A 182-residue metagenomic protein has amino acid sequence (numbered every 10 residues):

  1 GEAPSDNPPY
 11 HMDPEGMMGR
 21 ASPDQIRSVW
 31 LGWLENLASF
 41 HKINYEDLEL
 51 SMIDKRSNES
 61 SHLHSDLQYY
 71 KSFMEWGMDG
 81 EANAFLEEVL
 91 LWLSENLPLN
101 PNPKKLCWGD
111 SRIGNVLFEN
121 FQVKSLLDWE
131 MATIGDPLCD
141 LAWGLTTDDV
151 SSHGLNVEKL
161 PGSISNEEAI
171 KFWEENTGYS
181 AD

Functional and structural regions predicted by a protein language model:
G1-E88, N96-P103, Q122: ATP-binding pocket architecture of kinase catalytic cores
D24-I26, W129-T133, L160: Glycine-rich "substrate-gating" loop/helix at the edge of Rossmann-like oxidoreductase active sites
V29-W33, A82-F85, D110, P137-D140 (+1 more regions): An acidic site on a long C-lobe helix of protein kinase domains
S39-K42, D79, E88-D140, L145: Active-site acidic catalytic loop and adjacent metal/ATP-binding pocket of ATP-dependent phosphoryl transfer enzymes
S61-S65, Y69, A84-E88, F118 (+3 more regions): Generic alpha-helical secondary structure signal
F73, G77, L126, D148-S151 (+1 more regions): Alpha-helix C-capping/helix-to-loop hinge sites
A82-N83, G178-D182: Short, surface-exposed acidic
C139-Y179: Active-site activation/catalytic loop segments of kinase-like enzymes and analogous catalytic loops in related
